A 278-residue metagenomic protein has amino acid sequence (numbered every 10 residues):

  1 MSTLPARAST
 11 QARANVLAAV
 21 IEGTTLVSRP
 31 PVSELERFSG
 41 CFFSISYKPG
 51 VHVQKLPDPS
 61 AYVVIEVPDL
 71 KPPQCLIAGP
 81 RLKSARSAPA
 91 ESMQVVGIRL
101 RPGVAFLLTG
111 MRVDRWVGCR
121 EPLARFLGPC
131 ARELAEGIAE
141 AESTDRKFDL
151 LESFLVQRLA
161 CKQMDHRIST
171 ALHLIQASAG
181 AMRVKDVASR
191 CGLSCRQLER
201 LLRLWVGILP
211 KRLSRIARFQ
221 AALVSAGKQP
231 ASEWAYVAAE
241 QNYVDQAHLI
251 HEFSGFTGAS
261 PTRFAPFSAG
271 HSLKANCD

Functional and structural regions predicted by a protein language model:
M1-C195, W205-P210, V224-Q229, E233-V244 (+1 more regions): Alpha-helical bundle regulatory/interaction domains
E152, E199, E252: Acidic-residue sensor for enzyme active/binding pockets
L202, S214, F253-S254, A265: DNA major-groove recognition helix of helix-turn-helix
K211-R212, I216, A222: Amphipathic alpha-helical "recognition" segments
Q220-V224, H251: Contiguous, well-ordered alpha-helical segments that form the cores/surfaces of helical PPI scaffolds
